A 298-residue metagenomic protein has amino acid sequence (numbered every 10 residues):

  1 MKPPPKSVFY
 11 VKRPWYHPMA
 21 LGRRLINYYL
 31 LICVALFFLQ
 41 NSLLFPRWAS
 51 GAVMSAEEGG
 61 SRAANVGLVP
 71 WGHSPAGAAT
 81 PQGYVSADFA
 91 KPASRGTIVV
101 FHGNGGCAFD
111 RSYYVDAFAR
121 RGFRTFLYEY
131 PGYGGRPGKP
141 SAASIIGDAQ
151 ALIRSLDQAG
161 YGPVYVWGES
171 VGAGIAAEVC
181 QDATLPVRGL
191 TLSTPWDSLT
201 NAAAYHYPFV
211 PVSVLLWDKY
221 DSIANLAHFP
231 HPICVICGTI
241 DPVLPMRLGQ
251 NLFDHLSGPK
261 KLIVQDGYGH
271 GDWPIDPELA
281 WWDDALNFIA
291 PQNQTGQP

Functional and structural regions predicted by a protein language model:
L21-A76, V85-S86: An N-terminal hydrophobic leader/cap segment in hydrolases
G77-S155, A159: Membrane-embedded segments
Y114, S222, H231, P245-D254: Short alpha-helix in the alpha/beta-hydrolase fold that links the catalytic acid
G160-S170: Alpha/beta-hydrolase fold nucleophile elbow
G174-H231, I275: Hydrolase active-site cap/lid region
H228-P230, V235-D241: Short beta-strand/loop motif that positions the catalytic acidic residue of the alpha/beta-hydrolase fold
I240-L244, H270-D272: Acidic catalytic loop of the alpha/beta-hydrolase fold
Y268-L279: Catalytic histidine-centered segment of alpha/beta-hydrolase-like enzymes
